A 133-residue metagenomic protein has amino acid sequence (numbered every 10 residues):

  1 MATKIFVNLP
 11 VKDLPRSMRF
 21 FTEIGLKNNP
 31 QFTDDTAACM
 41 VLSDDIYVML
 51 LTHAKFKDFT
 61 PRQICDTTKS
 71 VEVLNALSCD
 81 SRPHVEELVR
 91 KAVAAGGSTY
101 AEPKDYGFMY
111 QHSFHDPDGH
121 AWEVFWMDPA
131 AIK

Functional and structural regions predicted by a protein language model:
M1-R19, E72-L77, D128-K133: N-terminal beta-strand motif that seeds the catalytic metal site of vicinal oxygen chelate
N8-K57: Core segments of cupin and vicinal oxygen chelate
R16, R82-E87: Short, conserved charged micro-motifs
V41-D44, P61-R62, H112-H115: Short secondary-structure transition/capping segments
F56-Q63, I132-K133: A short, acidic/glycine-rich surface segment
C65-S70: Short, flexible turn/loop "capping" segments at secondary-structure junctions
E86-K133: Vicinal oxygen chelate
